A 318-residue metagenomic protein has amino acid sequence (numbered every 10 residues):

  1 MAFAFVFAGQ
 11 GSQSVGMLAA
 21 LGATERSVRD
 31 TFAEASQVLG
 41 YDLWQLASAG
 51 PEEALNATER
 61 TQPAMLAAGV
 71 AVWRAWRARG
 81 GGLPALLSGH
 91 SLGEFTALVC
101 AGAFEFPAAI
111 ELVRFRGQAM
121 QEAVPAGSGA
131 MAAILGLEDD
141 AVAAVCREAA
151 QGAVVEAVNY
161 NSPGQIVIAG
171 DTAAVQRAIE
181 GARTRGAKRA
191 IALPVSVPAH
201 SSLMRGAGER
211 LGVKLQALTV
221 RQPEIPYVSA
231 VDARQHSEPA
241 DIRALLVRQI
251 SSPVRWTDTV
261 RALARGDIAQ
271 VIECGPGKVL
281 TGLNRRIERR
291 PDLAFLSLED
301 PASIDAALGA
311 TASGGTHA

Functional and structural regions predicted by a protein language model:
M1-V142, L193-P194, Q270-I304: FabD-like malonyl-/acyl-CoA
Q10-S12, Q37-Y41, A101-S251: Alpha/beta catalytic cores of group-transfer enzymes, especially the acyltransferase/condensing modules of polyketide
R77, R183, A264-D267: Non-catalytic positions within long, well-ordered alpha-helices that form the structural scaffold/packing of enzyme
A174-V175, D267, A294, P301-A318: NAD(P)-dependent dehydrogenase/reductase Rossmann-like domain
T219-R221, G266, R289: Short, conserved loop/helix-junction motifs that constitute active-site signature segments in enzyme catalytic cores
V228, V247, V260-A264, T281: Generic hydrophobic alpha-helical scaffold/packing signal
S251-I268: A short, acidic, amphipathic alpha-helical segment used as a generic capping/interface helix at domain edges
